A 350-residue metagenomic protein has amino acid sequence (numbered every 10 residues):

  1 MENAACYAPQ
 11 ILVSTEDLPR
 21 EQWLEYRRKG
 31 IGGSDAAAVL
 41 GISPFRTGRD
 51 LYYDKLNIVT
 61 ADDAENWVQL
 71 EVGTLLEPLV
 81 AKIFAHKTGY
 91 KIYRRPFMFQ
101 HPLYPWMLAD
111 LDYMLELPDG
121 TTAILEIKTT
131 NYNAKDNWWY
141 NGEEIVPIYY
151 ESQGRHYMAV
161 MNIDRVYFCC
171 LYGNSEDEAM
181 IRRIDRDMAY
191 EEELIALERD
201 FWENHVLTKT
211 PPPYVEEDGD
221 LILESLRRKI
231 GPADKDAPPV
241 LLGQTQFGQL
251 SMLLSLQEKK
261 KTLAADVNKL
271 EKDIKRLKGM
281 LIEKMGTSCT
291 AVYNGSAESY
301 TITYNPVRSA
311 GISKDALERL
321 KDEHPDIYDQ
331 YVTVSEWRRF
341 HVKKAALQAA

Functional and structural regions predicted by a protein language model:
M1-I124, N131: Metal-dependent nuclease catalytic cores that hydrolyze phosphodiester bonds in DNA/RNA, characterized by
D50-D54, A159, L254-Q257: Short, hydrophobic/amphipathic alpha-helical patches that form generic packing surfaces within helical domains
L70, H86-L111, L115-V206, K344: Nucleic-acid nuclease catalytic cores
K82, R155, L254: Short alpha-helical basic/polar micro-motif
L103, S251, T262-A350: Extended, charge-rich alpha-helical segments
I148-E151, A189-A265, V342-A350: Short, charged, low-complexity amphipathic alpha-helix
